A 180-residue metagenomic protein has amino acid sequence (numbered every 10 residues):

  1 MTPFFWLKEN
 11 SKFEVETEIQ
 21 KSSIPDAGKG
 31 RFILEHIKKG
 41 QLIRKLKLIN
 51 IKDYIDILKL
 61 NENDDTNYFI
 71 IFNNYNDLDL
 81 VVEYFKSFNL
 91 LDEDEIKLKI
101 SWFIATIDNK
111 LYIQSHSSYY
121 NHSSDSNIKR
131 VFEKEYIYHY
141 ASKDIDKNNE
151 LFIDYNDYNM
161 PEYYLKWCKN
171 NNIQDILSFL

Functional and structural regions predicted by a protein language model:
M1-L180: Conserved catalytic SET/PR domain of SAM-dependent protein methyltransferases, capturing the structural core that binds
